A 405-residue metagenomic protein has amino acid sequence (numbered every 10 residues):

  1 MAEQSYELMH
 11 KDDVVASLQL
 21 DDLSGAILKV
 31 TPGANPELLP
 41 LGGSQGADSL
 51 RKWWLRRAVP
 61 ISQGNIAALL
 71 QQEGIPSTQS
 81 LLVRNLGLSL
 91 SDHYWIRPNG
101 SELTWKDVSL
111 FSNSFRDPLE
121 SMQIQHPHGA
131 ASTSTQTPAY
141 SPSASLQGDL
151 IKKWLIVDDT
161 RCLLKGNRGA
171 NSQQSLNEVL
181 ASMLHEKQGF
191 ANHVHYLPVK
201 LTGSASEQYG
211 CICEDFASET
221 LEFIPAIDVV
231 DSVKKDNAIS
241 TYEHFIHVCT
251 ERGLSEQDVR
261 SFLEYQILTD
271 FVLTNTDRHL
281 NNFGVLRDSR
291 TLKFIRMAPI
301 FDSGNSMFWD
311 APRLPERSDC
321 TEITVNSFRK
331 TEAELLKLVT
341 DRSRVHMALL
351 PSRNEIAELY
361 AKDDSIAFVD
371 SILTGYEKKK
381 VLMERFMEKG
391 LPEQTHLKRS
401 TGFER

Functional and structural regions predicted by a protein language model:
M1-L268, V272, L286-R405: Phosphate/dinucleotide-binding and metal-coordinating scaffold of catalytic cores in nucleotide-dependent enzymes
N275-T276: Glycine-rich phosphate-binding P-loop
H279, G284-L286: Conserved protein-kinase catalytic-loop segment immediately C-terminal to the catalytic Asp of the HRD motif
